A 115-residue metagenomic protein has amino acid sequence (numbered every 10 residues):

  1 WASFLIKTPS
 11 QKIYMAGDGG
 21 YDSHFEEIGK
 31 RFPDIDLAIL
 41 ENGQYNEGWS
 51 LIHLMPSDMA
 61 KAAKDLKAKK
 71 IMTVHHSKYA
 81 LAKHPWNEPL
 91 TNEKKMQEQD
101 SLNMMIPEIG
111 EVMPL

Functional and structural regions predicted by a protein language model:
W1-G17: Conserved beta-strand hairpin/beta-sheet module of binuclear metal-dependent hydrolase folds, prominently
K12, D22-I109: Cap/insert and terminal regions of metallo-dependent hydrolase folds
G110-L115: A short acidic, often aromatic-flanked loop/helix-cap motif at beta-alpha or helix-coil junctions that lines enzyme
